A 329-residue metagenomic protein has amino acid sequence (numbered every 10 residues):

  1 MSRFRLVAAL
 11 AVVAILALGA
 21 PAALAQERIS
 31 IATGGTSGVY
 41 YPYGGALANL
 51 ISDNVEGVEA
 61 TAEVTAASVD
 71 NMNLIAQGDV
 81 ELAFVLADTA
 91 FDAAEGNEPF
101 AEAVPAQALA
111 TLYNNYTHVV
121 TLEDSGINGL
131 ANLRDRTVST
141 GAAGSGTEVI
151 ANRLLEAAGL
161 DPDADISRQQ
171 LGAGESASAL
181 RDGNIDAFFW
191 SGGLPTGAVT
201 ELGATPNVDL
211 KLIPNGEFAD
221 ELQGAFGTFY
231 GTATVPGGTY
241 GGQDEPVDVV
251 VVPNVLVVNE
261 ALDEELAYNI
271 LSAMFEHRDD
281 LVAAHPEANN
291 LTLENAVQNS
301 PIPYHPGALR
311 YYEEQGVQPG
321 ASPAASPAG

Functional and structural regions predicted by a protein language model:
M1-L10: Bacterial N-terminal signal peptides that target proteins for export
A9-G19: Bacterial N-terminal signal peptides
A20-A25: Sec/Tat signal peptide C-region and signal peptidase I cleavage site
R28-N54, V58-E59, N114-D182, D279 (+3 more regions): Bilobed "Venus flytrap"/periplasmic-binding protein-like clamshell domains and structurally analogous long
G45-N49, T61-E102, V119, I127 (+3 more regions): Pocket-flanking alpha-helical
A87-T89, N97-E98, S125, P162-V257 (+1 more regions): Pocket-lining segment of extracytoplasmic ligand-binding domains
A94, P105-T111: Short beta-strand-centered segments that line the small-molecule binding cleft or hinge of alpha/beta clamshell
E175, D182, G192-P214, E221-G227 (+2 more regions): An extracytoplasmic/periplasmic, membrane-proximal ligand-sensing/linker region
